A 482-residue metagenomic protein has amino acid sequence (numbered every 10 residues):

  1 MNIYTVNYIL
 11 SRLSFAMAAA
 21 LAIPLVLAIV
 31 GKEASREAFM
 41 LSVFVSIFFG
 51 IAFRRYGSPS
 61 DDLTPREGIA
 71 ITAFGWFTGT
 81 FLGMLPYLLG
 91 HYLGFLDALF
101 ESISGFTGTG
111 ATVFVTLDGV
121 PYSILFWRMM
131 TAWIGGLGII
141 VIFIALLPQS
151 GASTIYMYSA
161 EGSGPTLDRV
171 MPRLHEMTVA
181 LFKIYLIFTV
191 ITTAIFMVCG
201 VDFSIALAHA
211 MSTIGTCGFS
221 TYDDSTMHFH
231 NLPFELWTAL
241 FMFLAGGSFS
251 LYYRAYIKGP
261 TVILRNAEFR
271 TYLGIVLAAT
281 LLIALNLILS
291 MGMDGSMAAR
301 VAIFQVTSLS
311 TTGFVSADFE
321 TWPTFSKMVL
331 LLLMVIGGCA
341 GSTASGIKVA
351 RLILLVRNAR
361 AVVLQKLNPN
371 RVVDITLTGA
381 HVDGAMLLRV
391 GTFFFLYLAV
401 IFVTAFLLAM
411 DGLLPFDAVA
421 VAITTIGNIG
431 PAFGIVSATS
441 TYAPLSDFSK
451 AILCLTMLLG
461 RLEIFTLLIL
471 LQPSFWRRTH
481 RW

Functional and structural regions predicted by a protein language model:
M1-W482: Membrane-proximal intracellular helices of multi-pass ion channels
